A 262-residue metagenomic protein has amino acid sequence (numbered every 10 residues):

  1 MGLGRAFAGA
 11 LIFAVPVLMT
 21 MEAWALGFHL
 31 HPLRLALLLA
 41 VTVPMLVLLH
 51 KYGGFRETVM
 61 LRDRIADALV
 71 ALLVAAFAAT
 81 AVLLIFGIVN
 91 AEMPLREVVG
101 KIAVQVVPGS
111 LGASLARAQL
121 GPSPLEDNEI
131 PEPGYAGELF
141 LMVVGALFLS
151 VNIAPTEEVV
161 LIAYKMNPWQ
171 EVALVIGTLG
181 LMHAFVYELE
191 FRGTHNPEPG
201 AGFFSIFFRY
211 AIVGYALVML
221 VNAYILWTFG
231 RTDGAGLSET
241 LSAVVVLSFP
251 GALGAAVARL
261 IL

Functional and structural regions predicted by a protein language model:
M1-A6, L18, A25, V59 (+3 more regions): C-terminal transmembrane helix-loop-helix hairpin of multi-pass membrane proteins
M1-P44: N-terminal signal-anchor module of multipass membrane proteins
G4-P16, A71-A81, V104-R117, G134-T156 (+4 more regions): Alpha-helical transmembrane segments of multi-pass integral membrane proteins
H29-L69: Membrane helical hairpin/interfacial module
H29-V41, P94-S110, K165-L181: Alpha-helical transmembrane segments
V47-M60, A118-D127, E188-P197, R259-I261: C-terminal ends of transmembrane helices
E57-F140, L262: Membrane-interface helix-loop-helix junctions at boundaries between adjacent transmembrane segments
T80-L95, L147-A163, L220-S238: Alpha-helical transmembrane segments and their membrane-interface junctions in multi-pass membrane proteins
